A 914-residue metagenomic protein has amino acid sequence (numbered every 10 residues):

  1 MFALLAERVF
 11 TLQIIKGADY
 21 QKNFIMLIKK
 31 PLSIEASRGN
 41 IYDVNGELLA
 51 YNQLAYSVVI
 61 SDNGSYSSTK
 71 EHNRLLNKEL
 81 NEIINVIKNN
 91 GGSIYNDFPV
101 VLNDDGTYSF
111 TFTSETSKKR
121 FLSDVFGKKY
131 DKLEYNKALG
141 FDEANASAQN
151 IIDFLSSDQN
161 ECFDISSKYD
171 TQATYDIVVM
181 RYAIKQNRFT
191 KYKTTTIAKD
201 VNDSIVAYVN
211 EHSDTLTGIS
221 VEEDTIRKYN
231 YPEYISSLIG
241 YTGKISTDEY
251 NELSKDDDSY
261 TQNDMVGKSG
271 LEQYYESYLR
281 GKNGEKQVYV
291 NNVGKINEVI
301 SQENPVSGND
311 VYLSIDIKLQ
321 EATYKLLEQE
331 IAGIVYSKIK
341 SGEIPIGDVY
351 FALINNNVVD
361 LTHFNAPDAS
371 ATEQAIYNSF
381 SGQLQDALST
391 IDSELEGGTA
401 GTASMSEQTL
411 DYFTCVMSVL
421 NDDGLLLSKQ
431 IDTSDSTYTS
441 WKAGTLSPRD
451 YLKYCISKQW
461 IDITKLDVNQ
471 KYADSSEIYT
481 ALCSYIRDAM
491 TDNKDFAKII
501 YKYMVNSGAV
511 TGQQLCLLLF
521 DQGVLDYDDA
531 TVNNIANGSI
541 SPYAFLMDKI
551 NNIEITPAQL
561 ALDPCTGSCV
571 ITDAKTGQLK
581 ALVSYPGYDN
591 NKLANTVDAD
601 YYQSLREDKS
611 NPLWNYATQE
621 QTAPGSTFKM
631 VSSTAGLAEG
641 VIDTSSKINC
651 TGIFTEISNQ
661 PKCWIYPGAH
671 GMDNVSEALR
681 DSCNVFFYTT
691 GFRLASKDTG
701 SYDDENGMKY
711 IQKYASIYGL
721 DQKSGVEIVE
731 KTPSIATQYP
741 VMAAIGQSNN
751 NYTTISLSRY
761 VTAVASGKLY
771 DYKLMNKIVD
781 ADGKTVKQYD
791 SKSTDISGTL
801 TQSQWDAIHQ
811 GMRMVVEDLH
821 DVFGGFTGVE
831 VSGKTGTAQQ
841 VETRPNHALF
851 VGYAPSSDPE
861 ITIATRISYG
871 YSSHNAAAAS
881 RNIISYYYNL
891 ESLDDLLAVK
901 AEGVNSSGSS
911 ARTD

Functional and structural regions predicted by a protein language model:
M1-I550, P557-S568, A574, G587 (+3 more regions): Membrane-proximal periplasmic segments of bacterial cell-envelope enzymes, especially penicillin-binding proteins
R8, G46, L80-I83, V209 (+9 more regions): Active-site SXXK
I28-K30, S61-N73, K191-K199, S259-Q262 (+9 more regions): Second-shell loop/turn segments in exported
G39-V44, N230, I235-Y250, S254 (+7 more regions): Active-site beta-strand/loop architecture of penicillin-binding DD-peptidases
Y51-L54, D62, T644-D681, V726-P733 (+4 more regions): Conserved active-site-proximal loop/helix segments of enzymes involved in bacterial cell-wall and related
N309-D310, V349, N356-T402, S406-T414 (+4 more regions): Conserved catalytic neighborhood of penicillin-recognizing serine enzymes
N309-I315, A561-G567, D600-F628, S645-I648 (+2 more regions): Short active-site loop at a secondary-structure junction that contains or immediately precedes the catalytic residue(s)
L395-R487, N649-V675, Y702-I755, A765-V786 (+2 more regions): Penicillin-recognizing serine hydrolase domain
